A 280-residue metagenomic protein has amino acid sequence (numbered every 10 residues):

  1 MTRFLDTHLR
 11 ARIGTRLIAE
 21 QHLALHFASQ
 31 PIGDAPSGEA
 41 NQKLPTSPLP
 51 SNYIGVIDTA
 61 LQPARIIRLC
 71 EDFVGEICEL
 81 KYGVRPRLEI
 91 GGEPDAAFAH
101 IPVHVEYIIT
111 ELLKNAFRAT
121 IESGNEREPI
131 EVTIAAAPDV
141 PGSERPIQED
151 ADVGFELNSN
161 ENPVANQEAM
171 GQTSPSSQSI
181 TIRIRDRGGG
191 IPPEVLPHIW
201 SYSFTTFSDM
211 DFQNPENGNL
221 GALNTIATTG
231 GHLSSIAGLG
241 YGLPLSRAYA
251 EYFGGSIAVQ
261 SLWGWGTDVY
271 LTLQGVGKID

Functional and structural regions predicted by a protein language model:
M1-V84, P102: Signal-transmission coiled-coils
E76-I77, I101-I130, A137-D139, Q148-Q172 (+1 more regions): Conserved ATP-binding N-box helix of the HATPase_c
P86-I108: Conserved short strand/loop->alpha-helix "switch" segment adjacent to the catalytic nucleotide/phosphoryl-transfer site
S179, G190, N219-G221, G240 (+2 more regions): Glycine-rich nucleotide-binding loop
D186: Acidic ATP/Mg2+-coordinating residue in the GHKL
I191-T229: Short conserved segment of the HATPase_c
G230-H232, G254-S261: Glycine-rich ATP-binding loops of the HATPase_c
G242, S246: Short alpha-helical Gxxx[C/S/T] motif in the catalytic ATP-binding
